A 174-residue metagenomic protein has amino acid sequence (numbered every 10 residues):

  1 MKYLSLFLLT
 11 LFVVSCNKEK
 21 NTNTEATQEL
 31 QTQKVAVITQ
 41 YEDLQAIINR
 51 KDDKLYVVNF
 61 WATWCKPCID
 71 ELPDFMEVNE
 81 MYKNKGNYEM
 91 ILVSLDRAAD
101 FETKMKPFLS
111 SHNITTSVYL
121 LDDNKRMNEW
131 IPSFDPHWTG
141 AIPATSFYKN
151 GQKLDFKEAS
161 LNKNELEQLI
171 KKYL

Functional and structural regions predicted by a protein language model:
F12-S15: C-terminal motif of bacterial Sec signal peptides marking the signal peptidase cleavage site
N17-E19: Bacterial signal peptide processing site
V35-L55, N79: A short beta-strand-turn-helix
K54-Y56, W61-W64, R97, A141: Short pre-active-site segment immediately N-terminal to redox-active cysteine/selenocysteine motifs in thiol-based
F60-M76: Conserved redox-active cysteine motifs that mediate thiol-disulfide chemistry, especially di-cysteine Cys-X(1-2)-Cys
P73-H112, R126-I131: Structural microenvironment flanking redox-active thiols in thiol-disulfide oxidoreductases
F108-I142: Short, internal strand/loop/helix patches that form the active-site neighborhood or redox-interaction surface
I142-L174: Thiol-/selenol-based redox modules, centered on thioredoxin-like and closely related oxidoreductase domains
